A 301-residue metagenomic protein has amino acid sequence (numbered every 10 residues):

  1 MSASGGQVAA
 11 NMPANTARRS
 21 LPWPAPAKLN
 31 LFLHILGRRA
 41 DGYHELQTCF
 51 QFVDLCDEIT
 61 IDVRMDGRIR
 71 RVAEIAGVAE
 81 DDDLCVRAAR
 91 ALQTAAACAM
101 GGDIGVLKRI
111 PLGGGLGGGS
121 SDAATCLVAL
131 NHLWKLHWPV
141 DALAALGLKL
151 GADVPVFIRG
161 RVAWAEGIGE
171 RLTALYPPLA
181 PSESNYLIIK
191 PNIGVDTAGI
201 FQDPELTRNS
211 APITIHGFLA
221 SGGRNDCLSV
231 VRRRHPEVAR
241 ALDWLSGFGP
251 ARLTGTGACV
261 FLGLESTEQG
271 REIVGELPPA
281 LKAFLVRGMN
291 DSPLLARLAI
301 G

Functional and structural regions predicted by a protein language model:
S2-G114, H132-V140, P178-A180, K190-N192: ATP-binding N-lobe of GHMP and related small-molecule kinases
S2-G5, A9-P24, N30-E45, L136-P250 (+1 more regions): ATP-dependent small-molecule kinase catalytic core of the GHMP/sugar-kinase superfamily and closely related
A89-Q93, N131, G249, V274-L277: Conserved hydrophobic residues forming the short capping helix/wall of the S-adenosyl-L-methionine
G113, I188, C259-F261: Short aromatic/hydrophobic contact patches that present stacked aromatics for nucleic-acid/ligand binding
G114-V140, V156-I158: DPxDG-like acidic metal-binding loop motif
G118-G119, T254-A258: Glycine-rich beta-strand-to-loop/alpha-helix junction loops that act as flexible
